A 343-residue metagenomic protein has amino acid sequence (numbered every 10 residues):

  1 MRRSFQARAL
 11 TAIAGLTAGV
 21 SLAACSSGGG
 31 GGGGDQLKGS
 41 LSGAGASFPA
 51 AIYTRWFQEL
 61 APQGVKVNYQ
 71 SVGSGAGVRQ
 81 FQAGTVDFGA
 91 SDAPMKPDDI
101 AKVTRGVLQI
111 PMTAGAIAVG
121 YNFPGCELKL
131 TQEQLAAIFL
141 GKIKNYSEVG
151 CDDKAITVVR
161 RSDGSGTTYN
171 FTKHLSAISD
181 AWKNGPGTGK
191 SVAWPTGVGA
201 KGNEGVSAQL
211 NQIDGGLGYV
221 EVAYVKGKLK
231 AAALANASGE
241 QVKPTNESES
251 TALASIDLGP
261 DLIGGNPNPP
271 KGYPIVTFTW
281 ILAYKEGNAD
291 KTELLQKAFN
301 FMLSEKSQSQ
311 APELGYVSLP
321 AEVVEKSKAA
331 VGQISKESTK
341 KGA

Functional and structural regions predicted by a protein language model:
R2-L10, G15, C25-A343: Flexible loop/hinge segments at secondary-structure junctions
V20-A24: C-terminal motif of bacterial Sec signal peptides marking the signal peptidase cleavage site
